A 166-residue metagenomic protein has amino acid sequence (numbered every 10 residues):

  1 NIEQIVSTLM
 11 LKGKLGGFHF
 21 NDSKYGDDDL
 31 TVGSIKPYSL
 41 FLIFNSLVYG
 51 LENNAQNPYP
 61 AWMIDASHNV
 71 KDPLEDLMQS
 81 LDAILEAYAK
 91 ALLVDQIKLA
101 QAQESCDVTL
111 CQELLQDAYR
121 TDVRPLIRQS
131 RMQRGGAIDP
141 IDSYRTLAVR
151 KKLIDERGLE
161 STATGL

Functional and structural regions predicted by a protein language model:
N1-L166: Histidine-acidic metal/acid-base catalytic patches
